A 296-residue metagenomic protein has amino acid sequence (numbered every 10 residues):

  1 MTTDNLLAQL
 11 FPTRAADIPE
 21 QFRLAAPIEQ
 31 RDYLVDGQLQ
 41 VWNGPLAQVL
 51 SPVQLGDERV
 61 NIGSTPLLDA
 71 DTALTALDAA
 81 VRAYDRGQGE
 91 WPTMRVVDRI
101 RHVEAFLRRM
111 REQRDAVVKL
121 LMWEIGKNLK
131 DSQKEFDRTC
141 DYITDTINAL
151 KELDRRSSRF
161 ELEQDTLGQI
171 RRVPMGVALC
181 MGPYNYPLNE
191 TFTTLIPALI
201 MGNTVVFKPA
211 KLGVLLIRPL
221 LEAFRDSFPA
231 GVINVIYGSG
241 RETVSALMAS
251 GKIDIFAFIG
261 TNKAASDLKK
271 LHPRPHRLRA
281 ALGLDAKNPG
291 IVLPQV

Functional and structural regions predicted by a protein language model:
T2-K119: Short, structured beta/alpha segment
G37, R99, L121, G202 (+3 more regions): Residue-level signal for inorganic ion chemistry
L68, E124, K134-R138, K211-L212 (+3 more regions): Short beta->alpha linker loops
D85-L195, F228, I233: N-terminal Rossmann NAD(P)-binding subdomain characteristic of aldehyde/semialdehyde dehydrogenases
M94, M181, K208, I236-G238 (+1 more regions): Structural motif
I143, I217-L220, L247, L268: Hydrophobic packing residues within well-ordered alpha-helices of enzyme cores
V177, S227-V296: Conserved NAD(P)+-binding/catalytic subdomain of aldehyde/semialdehyde dehydrogenases
T191-T243: PLP-dependent aminotransferase-like
